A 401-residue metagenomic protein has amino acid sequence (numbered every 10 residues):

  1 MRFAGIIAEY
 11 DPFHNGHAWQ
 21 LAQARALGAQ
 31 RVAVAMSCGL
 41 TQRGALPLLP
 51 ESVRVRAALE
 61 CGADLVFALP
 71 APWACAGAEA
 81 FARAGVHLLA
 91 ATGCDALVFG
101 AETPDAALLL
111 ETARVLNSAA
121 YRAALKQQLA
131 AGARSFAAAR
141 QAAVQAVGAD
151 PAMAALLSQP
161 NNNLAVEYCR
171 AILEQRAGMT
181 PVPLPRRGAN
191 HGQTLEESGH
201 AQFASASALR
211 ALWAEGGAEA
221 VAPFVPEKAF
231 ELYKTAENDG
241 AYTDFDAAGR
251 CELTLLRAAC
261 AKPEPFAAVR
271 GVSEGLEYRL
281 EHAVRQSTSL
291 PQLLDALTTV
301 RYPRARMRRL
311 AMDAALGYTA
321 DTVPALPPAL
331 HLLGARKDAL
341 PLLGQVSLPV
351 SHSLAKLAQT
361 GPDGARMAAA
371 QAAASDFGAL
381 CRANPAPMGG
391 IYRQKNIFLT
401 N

Functional and structural regions predicted by a protein language model:
M1-R54, A165: N-terminal catalytic cores of NTP/NDP-binding nucleotidyl/phosphoryl-transfer enzymes
I7-A8, T41-Q42, A58, P72-W73 (+1 more regions): Short, contiguous strand/loop micro-motifs
R25, L59, V86-A90: Non-catalytic positions within long, well-ordered alpha-helices that form the structural scaffold/packing of enzyme
G28, G62, L173-R176: A broad structural signal for alpha-helix termini and local helix breaks/kinks
Q30, D64, D95: Receiver (REC) domain switch/active-site residues of two-component response regulators
V32, V55-R56, E281, R285: Membrane-targeting and insertion segments and their boundary/processing signals
V55-P70: A glycine-rich helix N-cap at a beta->alpha junction
A68-N401: Active-site cores that bind ATP or allylic diphosphates and position pyrophosphate for catalysis
